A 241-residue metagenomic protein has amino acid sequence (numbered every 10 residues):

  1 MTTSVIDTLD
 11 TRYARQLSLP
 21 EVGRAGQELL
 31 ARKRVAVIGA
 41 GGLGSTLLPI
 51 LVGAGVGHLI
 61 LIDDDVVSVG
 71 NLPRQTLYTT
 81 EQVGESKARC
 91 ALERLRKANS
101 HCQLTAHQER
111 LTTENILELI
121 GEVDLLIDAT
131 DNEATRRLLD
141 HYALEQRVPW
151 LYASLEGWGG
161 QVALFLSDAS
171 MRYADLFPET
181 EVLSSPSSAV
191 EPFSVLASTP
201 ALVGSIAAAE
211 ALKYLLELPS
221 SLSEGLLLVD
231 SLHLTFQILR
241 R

Functional and structural regions predicted by a protein language model:
M1-R241: Adenine nucleotide-associated cytosolic modules
